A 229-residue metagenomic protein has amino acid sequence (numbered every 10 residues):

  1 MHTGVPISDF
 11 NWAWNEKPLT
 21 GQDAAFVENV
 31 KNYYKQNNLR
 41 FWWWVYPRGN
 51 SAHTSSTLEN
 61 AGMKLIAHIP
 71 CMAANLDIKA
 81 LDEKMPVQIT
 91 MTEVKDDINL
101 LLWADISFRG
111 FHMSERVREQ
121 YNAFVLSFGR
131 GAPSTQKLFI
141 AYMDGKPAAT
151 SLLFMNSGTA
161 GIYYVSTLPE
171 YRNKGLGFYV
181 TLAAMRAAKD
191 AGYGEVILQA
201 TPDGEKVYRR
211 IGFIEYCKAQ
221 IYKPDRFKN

Functional and structural regions predicted by a protein language model:
P6-P18, G158-P169: Conserved acetyl-CoA binding element of GNAT-fold acetyltransferases
G21-I98, Y222-P224: Acyl-donor-binding surface of acyltransferase catalytic domains
D23-K31, Y164-P169, N173-R186, D190 (+1 more regions): Conserved acetyl-CoA-binding loop-helix of GNAT-fold acetyltransferases
N37-P47, A188-A200: Conserved GNAT acetyl-CoA-binding A-motif
N50-L65, F178, P202-K218: Conserved active-site alpha-helix within GNAT-family acetyltransferase domains
A67, P147-A149, C217: A structural microfeature
D97-R109: A short, well-structured alpha-helix characteristic of acyl/acetyltransferase catalytic modules
E115-E170: A conserved beta-strand-loop-helix scaffold within acyl/acetyltransferase catalytic domains
